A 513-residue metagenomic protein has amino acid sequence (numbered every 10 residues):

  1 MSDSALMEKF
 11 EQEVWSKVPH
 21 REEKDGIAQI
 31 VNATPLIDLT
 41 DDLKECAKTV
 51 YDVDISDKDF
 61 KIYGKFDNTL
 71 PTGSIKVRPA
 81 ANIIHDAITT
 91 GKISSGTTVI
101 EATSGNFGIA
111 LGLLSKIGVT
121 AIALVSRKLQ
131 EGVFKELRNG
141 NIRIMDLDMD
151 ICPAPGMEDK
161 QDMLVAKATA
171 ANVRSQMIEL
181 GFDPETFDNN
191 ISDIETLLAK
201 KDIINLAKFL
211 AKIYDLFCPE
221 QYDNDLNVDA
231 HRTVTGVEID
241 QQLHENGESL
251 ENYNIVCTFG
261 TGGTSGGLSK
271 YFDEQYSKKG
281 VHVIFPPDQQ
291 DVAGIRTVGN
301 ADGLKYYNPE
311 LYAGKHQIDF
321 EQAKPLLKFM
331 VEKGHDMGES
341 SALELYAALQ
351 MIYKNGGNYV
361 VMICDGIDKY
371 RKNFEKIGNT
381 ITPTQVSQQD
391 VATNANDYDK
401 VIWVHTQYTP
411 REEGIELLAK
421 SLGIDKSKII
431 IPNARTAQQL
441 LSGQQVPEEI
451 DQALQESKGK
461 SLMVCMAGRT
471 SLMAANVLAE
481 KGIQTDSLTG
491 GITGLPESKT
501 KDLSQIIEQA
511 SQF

Functional and structural regions predicted by a protein language model:
M1-D399, Q407-E413, P432-L441, Q452 (+3 more regions): PLP-dependent amino-acid enzyme catalytic core
G414-K426: Substrate-recognition/cap helix-loop segment adjacent to the acidic, metal-dependent catalytic center of Asp-based
P447-E456: Short, basic/hydrophobic alpha-helical segments
M463-V464: Short, surface-exposed ligand- or partner-binding patches at beta-edge/loop junctions that are enriched in aromatics
E480-K481: C-terminal interaction modules of eukaryotic adaptor/scaffold proteins
L488-G490, E497-T500: Extended, charged low-complexity segments that frequently continue into or abut oligomerization scaffolds
K499-F513: Active-site neighborhoods of enzymes that stabilize oxyanions during catalysis
